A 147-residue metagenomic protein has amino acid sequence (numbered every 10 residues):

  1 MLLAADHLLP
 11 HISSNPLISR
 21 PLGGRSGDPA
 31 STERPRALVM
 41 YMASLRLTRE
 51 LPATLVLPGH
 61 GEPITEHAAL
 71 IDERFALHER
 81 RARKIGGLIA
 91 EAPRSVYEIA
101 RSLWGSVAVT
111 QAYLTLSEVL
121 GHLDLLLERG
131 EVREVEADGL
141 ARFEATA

Functional and structural regions predicted by a protein language model:
M1-A82: Metallo-beta-lactamase
R83-A147: C-terminal regulatory/interaction regions
